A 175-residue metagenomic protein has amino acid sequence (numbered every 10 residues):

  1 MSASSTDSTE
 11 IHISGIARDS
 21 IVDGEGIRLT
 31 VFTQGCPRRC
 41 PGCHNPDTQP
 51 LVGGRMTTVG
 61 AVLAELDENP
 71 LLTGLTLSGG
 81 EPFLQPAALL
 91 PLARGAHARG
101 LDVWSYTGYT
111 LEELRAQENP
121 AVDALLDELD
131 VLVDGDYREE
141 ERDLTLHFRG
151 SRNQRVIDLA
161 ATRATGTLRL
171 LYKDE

Functional and structural regions predicted by a protein language model:
M1-F32, P41, N45-L51, L168-R169 (+1 more regions): N-terminal [4Fe-4S]-dependent radical SAM core
S8-S14, I27, N45-L125: Conserved Radical SAM active-site core
A17, D136, A160: Residues at the C-termini of beta-strands that transition into short coil/loop
N69-L77, V133-D136, R163-E175: Conserved C-terminal portion of the radical SAM core fold that forms the substrate/S-adenosylmethionine-binding
P82, Y137-R138: Short glycine-rich anion-binding loops that position phosphate/pyrophosphate groups of nucleotides and phosphorylated
Q85-H97, W104, R142-E175: P-loop/Walker A phosphate-binding loop and immediately adjacent motor/lid segment at beta-alpha junctions
D130: Receiver (REC) domain switch/active-site residues of two-component response regulators
